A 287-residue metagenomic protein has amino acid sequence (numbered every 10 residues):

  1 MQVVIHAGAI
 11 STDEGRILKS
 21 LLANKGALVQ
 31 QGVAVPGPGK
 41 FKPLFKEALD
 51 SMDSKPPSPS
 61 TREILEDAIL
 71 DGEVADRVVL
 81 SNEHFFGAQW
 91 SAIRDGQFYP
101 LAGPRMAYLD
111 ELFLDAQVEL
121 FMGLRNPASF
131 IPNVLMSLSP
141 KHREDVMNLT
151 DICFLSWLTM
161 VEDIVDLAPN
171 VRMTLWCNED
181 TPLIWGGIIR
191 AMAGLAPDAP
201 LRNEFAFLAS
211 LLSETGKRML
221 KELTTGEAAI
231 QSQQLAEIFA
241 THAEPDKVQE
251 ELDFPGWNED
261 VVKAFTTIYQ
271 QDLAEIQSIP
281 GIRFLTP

Functional and structural regions predicted by a protein language model:
M1-P287: Anion-recognition interface
